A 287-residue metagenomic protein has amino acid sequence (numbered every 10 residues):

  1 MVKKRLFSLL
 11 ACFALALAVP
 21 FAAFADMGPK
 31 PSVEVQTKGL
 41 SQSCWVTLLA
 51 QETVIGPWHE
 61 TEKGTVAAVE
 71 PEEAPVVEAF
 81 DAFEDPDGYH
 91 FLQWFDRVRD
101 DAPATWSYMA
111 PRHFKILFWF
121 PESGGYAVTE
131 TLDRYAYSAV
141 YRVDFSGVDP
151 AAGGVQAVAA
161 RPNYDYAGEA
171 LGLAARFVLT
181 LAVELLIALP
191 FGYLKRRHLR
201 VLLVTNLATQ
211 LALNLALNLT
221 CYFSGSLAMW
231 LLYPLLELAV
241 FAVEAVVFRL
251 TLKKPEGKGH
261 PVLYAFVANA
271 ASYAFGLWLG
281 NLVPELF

Functional and structural regions predicted by a protein language model:
L10-P20: Bacterial N-terminal signal peptides
P20-P29: Sec-dependent signal peptide cleavage junction
P29-G39: A short, amphipathic beta-strand motif
T61-Y108: Tryptophan-paired
R112-F120: A short, solvent-exposed beta-strand micro-motif common in secreted/extracellular proteins
F120-V128: Short acidic/polar inter-strand loop motif in beta-rich domains
T131-G172: Short, aromatic-rich amphipathic segments at membrane interfaces that lie adjacent to a transmembrane helix or signal
V178, A182-L186, P190, L194-L199 (+2 more regions): Generic detector of multi-pass transmembrane helix bundles and their immediately adjacent loops in polytopic membrane
